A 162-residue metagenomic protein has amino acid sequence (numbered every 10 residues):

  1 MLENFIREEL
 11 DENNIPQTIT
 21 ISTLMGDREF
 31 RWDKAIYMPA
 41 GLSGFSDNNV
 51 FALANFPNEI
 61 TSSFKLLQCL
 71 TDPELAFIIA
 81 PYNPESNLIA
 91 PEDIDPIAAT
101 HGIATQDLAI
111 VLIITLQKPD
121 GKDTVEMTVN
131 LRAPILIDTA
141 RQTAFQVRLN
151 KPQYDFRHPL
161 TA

Functional and structural regions predicted by a protein language model:
N4-S86, Q106-A162: Long, compositionally biased stretches
I89-I97: Short beta-strand-centered segments at strand-helix junctions
H101-I103: A short glycine-leucine-enriched loop at secondary-structure breakpoints that most characteristically corresponds
